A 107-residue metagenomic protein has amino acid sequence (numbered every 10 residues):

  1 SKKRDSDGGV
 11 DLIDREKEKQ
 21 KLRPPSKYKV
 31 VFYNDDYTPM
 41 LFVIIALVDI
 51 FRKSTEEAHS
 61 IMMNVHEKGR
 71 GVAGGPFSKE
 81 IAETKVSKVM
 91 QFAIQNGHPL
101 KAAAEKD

Functional and structural regions predicted by a protein language model:
S1-D107: Terminal domain-initiation and capping elements
